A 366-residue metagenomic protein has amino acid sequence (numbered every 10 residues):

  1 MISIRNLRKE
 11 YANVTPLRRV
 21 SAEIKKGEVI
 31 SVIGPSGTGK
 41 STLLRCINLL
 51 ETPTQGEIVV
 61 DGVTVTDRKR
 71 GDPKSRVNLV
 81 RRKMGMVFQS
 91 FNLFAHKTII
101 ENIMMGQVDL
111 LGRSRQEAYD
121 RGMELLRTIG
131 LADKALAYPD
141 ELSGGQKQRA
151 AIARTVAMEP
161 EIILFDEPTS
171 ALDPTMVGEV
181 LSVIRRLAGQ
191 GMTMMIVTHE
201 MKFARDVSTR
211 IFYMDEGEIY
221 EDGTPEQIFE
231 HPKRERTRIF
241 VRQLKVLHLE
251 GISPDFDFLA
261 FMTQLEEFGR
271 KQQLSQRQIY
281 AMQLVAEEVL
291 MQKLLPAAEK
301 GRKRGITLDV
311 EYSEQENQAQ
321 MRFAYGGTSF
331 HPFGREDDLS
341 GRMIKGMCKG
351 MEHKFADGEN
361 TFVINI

Functional and structural regions predicted by a protein language model:
N48: Helix-to-loop junction immediately C-terminal to a conserved catalytic motif
V65-G85, R115: ABC ATPase NBD coupling module
A137-D140, M158, Q190: Conserved signature/switch motifs of ABC ATPase nucleotide-binding domains
I163-D166: Catalytic Walker B motif of ABC-type/P-loop ATPase nucleotide-binding domains
D222-G223: ABC ATPase "signature
R277-G301: Conserved ATP-binding N-box helix of the HATPase_c
A319-G341: Glycine-rich/acidic phosphate-handling loop/turn and adjacent ATP-lid/helix of nucleotide-binding kinase/ATPase domains
